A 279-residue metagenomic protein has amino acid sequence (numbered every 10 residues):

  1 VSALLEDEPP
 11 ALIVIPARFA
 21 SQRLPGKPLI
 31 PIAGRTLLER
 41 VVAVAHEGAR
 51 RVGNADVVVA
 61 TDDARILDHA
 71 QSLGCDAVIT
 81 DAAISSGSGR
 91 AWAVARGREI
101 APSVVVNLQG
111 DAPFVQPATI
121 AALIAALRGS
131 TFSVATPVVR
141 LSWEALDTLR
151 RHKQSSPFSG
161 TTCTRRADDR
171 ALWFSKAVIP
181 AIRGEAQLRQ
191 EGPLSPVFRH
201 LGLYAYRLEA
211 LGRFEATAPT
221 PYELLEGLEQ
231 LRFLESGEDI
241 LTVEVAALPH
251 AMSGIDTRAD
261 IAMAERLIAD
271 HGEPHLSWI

Functional and structural regions predicted by a protein language model:
L4, P9-T61, P117: N-terminal glycine-rich phosphate-binding loop and ensuing alpha1 helix
I13, D56-V59, V105, A171 (+1 more regions): Hydrophobic/aromatic residues located in beta-strands of well-ordered beta-sheets within soluble catalytic
N54, I100-P102, G129-V134, E238: Short, high-confidence coil segments that cap the C-terminus of an alpha-helix and link into the following beta-strand
T61-D62, V115, Y206, D256: A conserved hydrophobic position in a structured secondary element of the catalytic/binding core that shapes
A64-A122: Short phosphate-binding loop-to-helix
I100, F174, A186-I279: Conserved alpha/beta core of the MobA/IspD/sugar-nucleotide pyrophosphorylase nucleotidyltransferase superfamily
V115-T217: Conserved core of the sugar-phosphate nucleotidyltransferase
